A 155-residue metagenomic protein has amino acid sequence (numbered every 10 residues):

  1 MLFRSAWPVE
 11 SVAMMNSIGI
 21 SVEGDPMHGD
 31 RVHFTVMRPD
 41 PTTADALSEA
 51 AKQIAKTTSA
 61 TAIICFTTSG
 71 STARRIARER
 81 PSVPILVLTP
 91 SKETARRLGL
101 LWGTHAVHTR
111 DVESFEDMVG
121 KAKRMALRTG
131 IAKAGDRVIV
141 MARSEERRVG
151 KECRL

Functional and structural regions predicted by a protein language model:
M1-L2, G150-C153: Short, small-residue-biased leader/transition segments that mark boundaries at the very start of proteins
F3-W7: Glycine-rich phosphate-binding active-site loops on the catalytic face of alpha/beta enzymes
M14-K52: Long, charged amphipathic helices and adjacent flexible linkers at domain junctions
N16-P26, A55, R80, P84 (+4 more regions): Structural signal for hydrophobic packing residues in well-ordered secondary-structure cores of soluble enzyme domains
G24-T35, T61, F66, A132-R137: Flexible, glycine/charged-enriched surface loops at secondary-structure junctions
A46-A60, V119-G130, D136: Phosphate-interacting basic helix/loop segments used at nucleotide- and nucleic-acid interfaces
T72-R74, R80-M118: Nucleotide-binding motor/catalytic cores of P-loop/tubulin-like NTPases across gene-expression machines
R124, K133-R148: C-terminal binding/interaction regions
